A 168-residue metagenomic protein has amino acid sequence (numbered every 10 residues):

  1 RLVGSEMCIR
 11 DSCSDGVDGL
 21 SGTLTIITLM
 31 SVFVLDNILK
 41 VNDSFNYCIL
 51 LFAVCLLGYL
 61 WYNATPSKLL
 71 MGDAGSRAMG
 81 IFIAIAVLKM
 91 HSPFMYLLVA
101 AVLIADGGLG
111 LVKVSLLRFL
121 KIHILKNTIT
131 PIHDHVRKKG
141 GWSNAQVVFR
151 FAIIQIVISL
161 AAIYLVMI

Functional and structural regions predicted by a protein language model:
R1-G4: Short glycine- and acidic-residue-rich catalytic loops of nucleotidyl-transferase/cyclase enzymes
E6, R10-C13, V17-I168: Alpha-helical transmembrane segments
